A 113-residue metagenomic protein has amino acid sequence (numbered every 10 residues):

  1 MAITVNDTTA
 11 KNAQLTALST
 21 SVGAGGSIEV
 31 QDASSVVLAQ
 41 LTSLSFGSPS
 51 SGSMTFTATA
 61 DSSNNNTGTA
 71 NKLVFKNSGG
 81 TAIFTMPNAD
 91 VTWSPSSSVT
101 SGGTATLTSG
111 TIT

Functional and structural regions predicted by a protein language model:
M1-L73, N77-T113: Small cysteine-rich, disulfide-bonded extracellular modules of the LU/uPAR three-finger superfamily and closely related
